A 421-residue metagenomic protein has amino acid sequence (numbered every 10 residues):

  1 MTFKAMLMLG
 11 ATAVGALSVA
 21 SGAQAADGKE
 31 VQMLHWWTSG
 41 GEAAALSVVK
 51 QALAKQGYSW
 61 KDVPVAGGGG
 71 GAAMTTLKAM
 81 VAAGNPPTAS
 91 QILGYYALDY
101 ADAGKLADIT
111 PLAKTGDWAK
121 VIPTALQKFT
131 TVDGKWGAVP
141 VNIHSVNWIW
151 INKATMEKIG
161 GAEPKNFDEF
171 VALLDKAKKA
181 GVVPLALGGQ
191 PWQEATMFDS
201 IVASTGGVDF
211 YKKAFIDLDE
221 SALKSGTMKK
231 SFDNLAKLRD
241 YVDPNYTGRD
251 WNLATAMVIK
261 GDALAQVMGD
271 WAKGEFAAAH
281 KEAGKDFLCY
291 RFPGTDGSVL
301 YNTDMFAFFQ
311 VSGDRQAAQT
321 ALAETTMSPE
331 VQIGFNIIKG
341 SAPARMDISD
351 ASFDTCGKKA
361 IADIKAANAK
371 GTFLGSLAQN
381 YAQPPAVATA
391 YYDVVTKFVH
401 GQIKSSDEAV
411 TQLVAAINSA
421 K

Functional and structural regions predicted by a protein language model:
A23-L98, A103, T115, E408 (+1 more regions): Conserved N-terminal structural module of periplasmic/extracytoplasmic solute-binding proteins
Q51, I159, D240, A278-A342: Extracytoplasmic/periplasmic substrate-recognition and gating elements
A79, P86-T88, W118-I151, V183-P184 (+3 more regions): A structural signal for short loop-to-beta-strand junctions that line the ligand-binding cleft of periplasmic/secreted
G94-V146, V171, M197-D199, G357: Hinge/lid segment of periplasmic solute-binding proteins
T110-T124, A162, G189, T205-K230 (+3 more regions): Short, solvent-exposed loop/beta-turn-alpha elements that line the ligand-binding surface or hinge of extracytoplasmic
W136-V141, V171-E220, A263: Extracytoplasmic/periplasmic solute-binding protein
P140, D347, A362-I417: C-terminal capping/gating helix-and-loop segments adjacent to ligand/active sites or protein-protein/ligand interfaces
L174-K176, I216-T247: Glycine-centered hinge/linker elements that transmit conformational signals in sensory and ligand-binding systems
